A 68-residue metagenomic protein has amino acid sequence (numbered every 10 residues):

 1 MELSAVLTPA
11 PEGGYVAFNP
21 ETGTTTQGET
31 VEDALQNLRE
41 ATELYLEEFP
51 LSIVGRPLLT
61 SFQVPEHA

Functional and structural regions predicted by a protein language model:
M1-S4, E32, Q36-A68: Short, charged, surface-exposed hinge/linker loops at domain edges that act as mobile lids or interdomain connectors
S4-E21: Short aromatic-glycine-(Arg/Gly/Cys) micro-motifs in beta-strand/loop hairpins
T8, T25-Q27, R39, E43: A ubiquitous, low-specificity "background" feature that marks scattered single residues across proteins without
Y15, Q27, Q36: Short acidic, gly/pro-rich beta-turn/loop elements at beta-sheet edges and active-site/ligand-binding grooves
T22-E32: A short, exposed loop/beta-hairpin motif centered on an aromatic-Gly-Thr core
